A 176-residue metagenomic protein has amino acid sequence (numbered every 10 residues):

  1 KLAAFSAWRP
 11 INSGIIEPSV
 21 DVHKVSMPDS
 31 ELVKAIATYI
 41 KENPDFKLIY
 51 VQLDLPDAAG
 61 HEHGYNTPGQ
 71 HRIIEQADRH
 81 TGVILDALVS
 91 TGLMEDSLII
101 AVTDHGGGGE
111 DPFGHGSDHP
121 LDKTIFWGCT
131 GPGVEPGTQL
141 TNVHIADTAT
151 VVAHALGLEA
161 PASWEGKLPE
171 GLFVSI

Functional and structural regions predicted by a protein language model:
K1-A3, N43-I49, L93-I99, I125 (+1 more regions): Loop/turn elements at helix/coil->beta-strand transitions in domains of secreted/extracellular proteins
K1-P44, T148-H154, G166-L172: Active-site-proximal alpha/beta segments of enzymes that process anionic O-linked groups
L2, W8-N12, D54-A59, H105-G108 (+1 more regions): Solvent-exposed loop/turn segments at secondary-structure junctions within structured extracellular/periplasmic domains
R9-V22, I36-R79, V83: Active-site His/acidic residue clusters
S26-S30, P68-D78, Q139-A146, S163: Soluble non-cytosolic domains of exported or imported proteins
Q76-G116, V152: Metal-dependent active-site segment of extracytoplasmic phospho-/sulfohydrolases and closely related
G116-E159: Substrate-binding rim/cap in mid-to-C-terminal beta-strand-loop elements of soluble/periplasmic
E159-G166: Acidic/polar loop patches that form or flank catalytic/metal-binding clefts of enzymes that bind anionic ligands
